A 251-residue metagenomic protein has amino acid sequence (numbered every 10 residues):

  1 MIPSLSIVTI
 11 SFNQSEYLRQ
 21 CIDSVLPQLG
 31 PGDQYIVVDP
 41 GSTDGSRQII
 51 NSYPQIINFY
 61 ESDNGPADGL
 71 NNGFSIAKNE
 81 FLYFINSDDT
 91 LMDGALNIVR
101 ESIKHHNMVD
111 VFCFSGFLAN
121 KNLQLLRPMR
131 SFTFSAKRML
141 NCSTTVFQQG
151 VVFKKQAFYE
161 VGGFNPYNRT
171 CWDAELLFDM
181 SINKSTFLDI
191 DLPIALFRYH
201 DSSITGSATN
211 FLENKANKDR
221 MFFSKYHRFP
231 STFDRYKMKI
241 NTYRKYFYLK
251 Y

Functional and structural regions predicted by a protein language model:
P3-S6, Q34, E175: Cell-envelope/extracellular polymer assembly enzymes that use nucleotide-activated donors
V8, F132-N214: Conserved nucleotide-sugar donor-binding catalytic segment
D23-G32: Short, acidic, metal-binding catalytic loop of nucleotide-sugar glycosyltransferases
D39-Q48, N86: A conserved acidic beta->alpha catalytic loop
G45, D68, D89-S102: Acidic donor-binding/catalytic loop of UDP-sugar-dependent glycosyltransferases, especially processive GT2
E61-A77: Glycine-rich, basic loop-to-helix element that forms the pyrophosphate-binding segment of sugar-nucleotide handling
L82: Short aromatic/hydrophobic "clamp" motif used to bind/position activated sugar donors
G94-L126: Conserved donor NDP-sugar-binding/catalytic core segment of glycosyltransferases
